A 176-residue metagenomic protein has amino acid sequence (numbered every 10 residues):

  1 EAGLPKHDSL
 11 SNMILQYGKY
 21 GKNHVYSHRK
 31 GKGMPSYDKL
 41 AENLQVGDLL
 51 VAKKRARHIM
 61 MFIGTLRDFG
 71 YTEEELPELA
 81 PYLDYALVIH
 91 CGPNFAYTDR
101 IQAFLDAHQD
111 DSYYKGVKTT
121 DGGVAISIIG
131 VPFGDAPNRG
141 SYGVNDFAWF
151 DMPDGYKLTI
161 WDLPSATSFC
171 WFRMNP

Functional and structural regions predicted by a protein language model:
L4-D111: ...with weaker cross-activation on analogous glycine-rich loops/strands in unrelated enzymes
P81-Y85, I89-P176: Low-complexity, Gly/Ser/Thr/Pro-rich intrinsically disordered linker/tail segments
